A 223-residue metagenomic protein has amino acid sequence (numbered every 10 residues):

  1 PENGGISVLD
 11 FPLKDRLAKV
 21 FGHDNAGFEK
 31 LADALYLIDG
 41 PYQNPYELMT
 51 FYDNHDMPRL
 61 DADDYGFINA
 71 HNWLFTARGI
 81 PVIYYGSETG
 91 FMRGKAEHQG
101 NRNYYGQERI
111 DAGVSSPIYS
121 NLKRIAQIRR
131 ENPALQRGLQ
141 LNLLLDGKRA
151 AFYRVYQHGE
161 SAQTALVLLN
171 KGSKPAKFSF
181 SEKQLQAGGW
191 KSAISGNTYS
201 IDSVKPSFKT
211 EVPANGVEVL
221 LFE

Functional and structural regions predicted by a protein language model:
P1-N44, L48, D64-Y65, W73-T76 (+5 more regions): Active-site-proximal helices and loops of the catalytic beta/alpha 8
E47-M49, I80-I83, T164-L166: Beta-sheet entry/capping signal
Y52-R59: Active-site neighborhood of divalent metal-dependent phosphoester/pyrophosphate hydrolases
H55, L74, G86-E88, I125 (+2 more regions): Conserved, mostly hydrophobic/aromatic
K148-A150, Q163, A214-V219: Short hydrophobic/aromatic beta-strand or adjacent loop that forms the aromatic wall/cage of a ligand/substrate-binding
L168-G172: Asparagine-centered strand-capping/turn motif at beta-strand->loop junctions
K191-S207: Solvent-exposed beta-strand/loop surfaces of large extracellular or lumenal domains
D202-E223: C-terminal beta-strand-rich structural cap/linker in extracellular carbohydrate-active enzymes
